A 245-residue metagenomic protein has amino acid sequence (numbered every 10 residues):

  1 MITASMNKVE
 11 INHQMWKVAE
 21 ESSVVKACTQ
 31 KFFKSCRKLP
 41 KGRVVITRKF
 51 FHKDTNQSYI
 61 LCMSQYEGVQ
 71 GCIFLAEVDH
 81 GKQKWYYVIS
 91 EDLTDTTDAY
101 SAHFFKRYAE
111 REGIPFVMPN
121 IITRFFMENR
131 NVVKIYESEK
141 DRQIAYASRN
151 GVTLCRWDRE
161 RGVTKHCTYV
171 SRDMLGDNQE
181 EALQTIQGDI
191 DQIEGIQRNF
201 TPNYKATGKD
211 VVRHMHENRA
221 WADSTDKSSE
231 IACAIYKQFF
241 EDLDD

Functional and structural regions predicted by a protein language model:
M1-D245: Ribonuclease/tRNase effector modules and their secretory precursors
